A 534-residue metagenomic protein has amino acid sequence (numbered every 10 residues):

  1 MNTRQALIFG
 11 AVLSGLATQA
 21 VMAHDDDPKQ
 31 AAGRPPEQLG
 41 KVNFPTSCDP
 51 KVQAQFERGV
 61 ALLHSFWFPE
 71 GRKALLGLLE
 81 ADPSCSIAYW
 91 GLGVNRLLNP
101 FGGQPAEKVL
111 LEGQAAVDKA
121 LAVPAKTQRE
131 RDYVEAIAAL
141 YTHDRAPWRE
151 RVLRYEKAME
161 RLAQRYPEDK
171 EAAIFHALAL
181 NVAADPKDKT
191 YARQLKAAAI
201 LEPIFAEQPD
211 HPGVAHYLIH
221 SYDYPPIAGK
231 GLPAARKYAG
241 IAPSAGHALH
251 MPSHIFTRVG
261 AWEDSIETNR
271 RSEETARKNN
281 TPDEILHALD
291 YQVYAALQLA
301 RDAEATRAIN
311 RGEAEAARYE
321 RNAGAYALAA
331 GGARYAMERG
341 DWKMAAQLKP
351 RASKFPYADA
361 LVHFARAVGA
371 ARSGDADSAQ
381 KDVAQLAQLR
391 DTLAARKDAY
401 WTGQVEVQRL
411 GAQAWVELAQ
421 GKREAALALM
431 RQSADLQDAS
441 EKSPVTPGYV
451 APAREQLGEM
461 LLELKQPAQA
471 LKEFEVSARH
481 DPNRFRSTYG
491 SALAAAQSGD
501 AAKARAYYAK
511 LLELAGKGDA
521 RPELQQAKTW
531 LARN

Functional and structural regions predicted by a protein language model:
P50-R58, S84-N99, A125-R145, E168-P186 (+7 more regions): Amphipathic alpha-helical repeat scaffolds of TPR domains
L62, R96, A139, L180 (+8 more regions): Residue at a conserved register position within TPR or TPR-like alpha-solenoid repeats
E80-A81, A163-R165, F205-E207, R236-S244 (+7 more regions): Solenoid-like repeat scaffolds
S86, G93, L97, K108-A125 (+7 more regions): TPR/TPR-like (Sel1-like) alpha-helical repeat modules
